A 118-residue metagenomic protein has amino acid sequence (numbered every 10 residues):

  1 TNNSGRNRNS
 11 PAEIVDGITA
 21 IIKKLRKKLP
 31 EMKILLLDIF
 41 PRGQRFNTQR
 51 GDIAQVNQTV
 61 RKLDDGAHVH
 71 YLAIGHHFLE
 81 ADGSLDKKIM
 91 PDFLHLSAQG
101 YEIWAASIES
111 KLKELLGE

Functional and structural regions predicted by a protein language model:
T1-E118: Alpha-helical cap/lid subdomain in secreted, periplasmic, or secretory-pathway luminal O-acyl-processing enzymes
